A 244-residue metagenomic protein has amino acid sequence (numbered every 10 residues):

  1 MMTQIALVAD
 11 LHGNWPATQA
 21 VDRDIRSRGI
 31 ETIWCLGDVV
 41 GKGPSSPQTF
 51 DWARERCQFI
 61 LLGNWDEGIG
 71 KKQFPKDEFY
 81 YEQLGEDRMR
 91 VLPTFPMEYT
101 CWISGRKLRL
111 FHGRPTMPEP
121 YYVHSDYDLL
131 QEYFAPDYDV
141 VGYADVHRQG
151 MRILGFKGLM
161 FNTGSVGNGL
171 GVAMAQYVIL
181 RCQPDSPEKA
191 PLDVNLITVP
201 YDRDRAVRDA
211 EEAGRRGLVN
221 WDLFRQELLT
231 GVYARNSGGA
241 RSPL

Functional and structural regions predicted by a protein language model:
T3-H12, K107-R114, M160-T163, L196: Active-site-proximal beta-strand elements of phosphoester/diester hydrolases
T3-P93: Core catalytic region of metal-dependent phosphoesterases/phosphodiesterases, especially metallo-beta-lactamase-like
H12-A17, G41-P44, E67-K71, T116 (+2 more regions): Active-site environment of divalent metal-dependent phosphoester hydrolases
I25-I30, I103, A135-D137, I179: Glycine-rich phosphate-binding loop signature in dinucleotide/nucleotide-binding domains
I69-F74, P118-E119, R205-A206: A short acidic, helix-capping loop that chelates divalent metal ions and anchors anionic groups
L92-L129, F134-D137: Internal, conserved structured core segments that host functional sites
S125-V166, A175-Y177: Anionic-ligand binding region
I153-L244: Acidic, His/Gly-rich catalytic cores of divalent-metal-dependent hydrolytic chemistry
